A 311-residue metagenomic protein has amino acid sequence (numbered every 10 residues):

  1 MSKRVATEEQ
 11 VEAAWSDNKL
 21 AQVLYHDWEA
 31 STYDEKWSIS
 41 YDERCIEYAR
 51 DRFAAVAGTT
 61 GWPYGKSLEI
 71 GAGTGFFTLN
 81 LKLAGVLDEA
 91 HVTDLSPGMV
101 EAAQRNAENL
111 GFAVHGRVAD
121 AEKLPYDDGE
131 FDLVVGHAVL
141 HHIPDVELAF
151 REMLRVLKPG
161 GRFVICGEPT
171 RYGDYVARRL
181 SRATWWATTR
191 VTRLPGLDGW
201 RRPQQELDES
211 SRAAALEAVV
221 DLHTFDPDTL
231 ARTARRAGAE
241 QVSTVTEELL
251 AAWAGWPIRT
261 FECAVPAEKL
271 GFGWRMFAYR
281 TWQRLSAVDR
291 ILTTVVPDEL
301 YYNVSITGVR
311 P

Functional and structural regions predicted by a protein language model:
S2-W62, N80, P266: Conserved class I S-adenosyl-L-methionine
L68-I70, T74-K123: Class I SAM-dependent methyltransferase SAM/SAH-binding core
E122-L133: A short acidic, Gly/Pro-enriched loop at the edge of an enzyme's catalytic core that lines a small-molecule cofactor
L133-P144: A short SAM/SAH-binding and catalytic strip from SAM-dependent methyltransferases
E147-P159: A short glycine-rich, Lys/Arg-flanked "PGG" loop and its adjoining helix->strand segment in the class I
R162-P203: Conserved class I S-adenosyl-L-methionine
A213-T229: Acceptor-substrate binding/catalytic loop of class I
A239-L250: Conserved S-adenosyl-L-methionine
